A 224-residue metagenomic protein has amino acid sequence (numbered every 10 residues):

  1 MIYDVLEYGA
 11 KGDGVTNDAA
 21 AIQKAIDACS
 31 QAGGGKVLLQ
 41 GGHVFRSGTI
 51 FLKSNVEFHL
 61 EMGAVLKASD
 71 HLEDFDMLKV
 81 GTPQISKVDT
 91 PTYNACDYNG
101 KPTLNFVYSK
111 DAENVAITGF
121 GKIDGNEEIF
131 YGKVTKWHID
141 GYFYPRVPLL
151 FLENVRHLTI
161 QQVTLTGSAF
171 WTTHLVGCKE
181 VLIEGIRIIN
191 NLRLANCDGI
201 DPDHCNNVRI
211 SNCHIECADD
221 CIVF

Functional and structural regions predicted by a protein language model:
M1-F224: Extracellular/periplasmic carbohydrate-active domains that bind, remodel, or depolymerize complex polysaccharides
